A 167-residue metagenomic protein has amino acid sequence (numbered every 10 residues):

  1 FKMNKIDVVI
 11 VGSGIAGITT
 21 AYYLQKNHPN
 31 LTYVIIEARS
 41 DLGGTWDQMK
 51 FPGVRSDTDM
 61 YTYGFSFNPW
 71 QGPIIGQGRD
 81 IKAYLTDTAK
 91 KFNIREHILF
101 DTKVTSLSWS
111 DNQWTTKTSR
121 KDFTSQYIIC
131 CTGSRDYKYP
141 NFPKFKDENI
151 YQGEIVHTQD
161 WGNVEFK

Functional and structural regions predicted by a protein language model:
F1-K2: Short, Lys/Arg-enriched N-terminal segments with co-localized hydrophobic residues within the first ~10-30 amino acids
I6-I35: N-terminal Rossmann-like FAD-binding beta1-loop-alpha1 element of flavoenzymes
A21-Y23, D47-Q48, P140-K144: Short amphipathic alpha-helical segments
V34, H97-L99, V156-H157: General small-molecule cofactor/ligand-binding pocket signal
I35-L42, Q126-T132: Carboxylate/His-rich catalytic cores and anion/metal-binding grooves
A38-D87: Glycine-rich active-site loop/strand segments that organize a redox cofactor
G64-Q71, T132-K167: Glycine-rich dinucleotide-binding loop and its adjacent helix/turn
I74-Y137: Feature captures the FAD/FMN-dependent oxidoreductase FAD-binding
